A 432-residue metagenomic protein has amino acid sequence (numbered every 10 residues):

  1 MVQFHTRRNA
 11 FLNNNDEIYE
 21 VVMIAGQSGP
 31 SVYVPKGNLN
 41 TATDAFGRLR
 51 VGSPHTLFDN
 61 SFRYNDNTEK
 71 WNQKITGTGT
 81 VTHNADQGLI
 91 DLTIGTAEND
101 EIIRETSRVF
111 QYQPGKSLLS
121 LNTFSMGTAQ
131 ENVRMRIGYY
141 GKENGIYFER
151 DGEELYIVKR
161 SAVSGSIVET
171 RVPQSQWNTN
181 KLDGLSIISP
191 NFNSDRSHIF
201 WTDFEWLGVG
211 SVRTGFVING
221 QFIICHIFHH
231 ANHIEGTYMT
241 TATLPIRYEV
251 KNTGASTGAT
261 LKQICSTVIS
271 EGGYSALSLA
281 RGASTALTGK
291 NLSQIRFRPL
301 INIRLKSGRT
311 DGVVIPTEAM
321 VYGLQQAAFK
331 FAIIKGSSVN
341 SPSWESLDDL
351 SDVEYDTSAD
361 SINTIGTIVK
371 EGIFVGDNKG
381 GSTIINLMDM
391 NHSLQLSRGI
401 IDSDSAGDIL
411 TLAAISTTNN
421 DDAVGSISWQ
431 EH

Functional and structural regions predicted by a protein language model:
M1-Q73, S275-A327, G372: Extended, low-complexity segments enriched in Ser/Thr/Gly and acidic residues that occur primarily in surface-exposed
L92-V168, R304-V314, M320-L347: Secretory/extracellular carbohydrate-interaction modules and structurally similar beta-sandwich "look-alikes"
Q130-E153, Q221-I224, S405-I409, A414-H432: C-terminal interaction-tip segments
R134-S197, I368-G376, G380: Glycine-aromatic-enriched beta-strand/loop faces of beta-sandwich-type recognition domains, especially lectin-like
Y147-F148, F192-R196, W201-L287: Aromatic sugar-binding interfaces of carbohydrate-active proteins
S186-I199, G376-D408: Beta-sandwich interaction modules
T240-V250, T317, R398-T418: Noncatalytic modules at the cell exterior or secretory-pathway interfaces, chiefly beta-strand-rich lectin/adhesion
I333-N391: Terminal beta-strand-rich extracellular "head" domains that mediate receptor/glycan or other ligand binding
